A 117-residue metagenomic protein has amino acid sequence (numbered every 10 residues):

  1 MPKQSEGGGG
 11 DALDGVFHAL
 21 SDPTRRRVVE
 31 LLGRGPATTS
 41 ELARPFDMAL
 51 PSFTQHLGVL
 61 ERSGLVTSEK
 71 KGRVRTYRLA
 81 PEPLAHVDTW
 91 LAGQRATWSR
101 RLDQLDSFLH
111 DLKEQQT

Functional and structural regions predicted by a protein language model:
P2, D11-S52, V74-A85, T89 (+1 more regions): N-terminal helix-turn-helix DNA-binding core of bacterial DNA-binding proteins
E6-G7: Feature detects amphipathic, helix-rich regulatory segments
R44, Q55, E61-R62: Alpha-helical residues within the helix-turn-helix
E61-G72, R78: Beta-hairpin "wing" of winged helix-turn-helix
T76-H110: Conserved segment of winged-helix/HTH DNA-binding domains
L109-T117: Short, charged, intrinsically disordered terminal tails
